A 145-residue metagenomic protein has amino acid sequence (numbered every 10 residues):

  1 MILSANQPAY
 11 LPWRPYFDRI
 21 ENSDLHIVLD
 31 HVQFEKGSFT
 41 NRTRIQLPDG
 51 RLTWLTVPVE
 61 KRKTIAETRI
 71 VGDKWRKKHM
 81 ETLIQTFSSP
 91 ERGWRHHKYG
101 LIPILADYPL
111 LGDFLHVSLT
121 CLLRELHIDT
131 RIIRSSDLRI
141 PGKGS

Functional and structural regions predicted by a protein language model:
M1-S145: Residues lining hydrophobic/aromatic ligand-binding pockets adjacent to catalytic sites
